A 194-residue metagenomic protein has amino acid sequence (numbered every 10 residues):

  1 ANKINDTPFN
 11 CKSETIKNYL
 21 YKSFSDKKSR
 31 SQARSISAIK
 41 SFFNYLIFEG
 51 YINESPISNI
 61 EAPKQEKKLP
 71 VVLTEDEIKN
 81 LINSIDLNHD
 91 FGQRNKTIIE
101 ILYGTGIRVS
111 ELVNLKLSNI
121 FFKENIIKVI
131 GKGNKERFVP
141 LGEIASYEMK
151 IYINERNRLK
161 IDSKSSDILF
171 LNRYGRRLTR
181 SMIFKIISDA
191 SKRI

Functional and structural regions predicted by a protein language model:
A1-I194: Conserved catalytic core of the tyrosine transesterase superfamily
